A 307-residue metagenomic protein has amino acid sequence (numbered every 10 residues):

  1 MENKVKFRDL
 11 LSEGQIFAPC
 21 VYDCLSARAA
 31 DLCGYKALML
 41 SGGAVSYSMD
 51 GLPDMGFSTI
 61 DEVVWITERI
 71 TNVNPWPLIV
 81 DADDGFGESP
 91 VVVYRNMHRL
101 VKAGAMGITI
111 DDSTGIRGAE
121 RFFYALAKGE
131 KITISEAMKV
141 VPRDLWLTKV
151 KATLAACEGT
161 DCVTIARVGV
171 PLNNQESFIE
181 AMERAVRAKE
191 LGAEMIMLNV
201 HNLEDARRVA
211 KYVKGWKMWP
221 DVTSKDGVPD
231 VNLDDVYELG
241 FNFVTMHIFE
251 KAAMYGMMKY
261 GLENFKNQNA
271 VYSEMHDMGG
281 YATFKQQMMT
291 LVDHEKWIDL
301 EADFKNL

Functional and structural regions predicted by a protein language model:
E2-M246, W297-L307: Alpha/beta enzyme core
F7, F249-L307: Extended, intrinsically disordered, low-complexity segments
